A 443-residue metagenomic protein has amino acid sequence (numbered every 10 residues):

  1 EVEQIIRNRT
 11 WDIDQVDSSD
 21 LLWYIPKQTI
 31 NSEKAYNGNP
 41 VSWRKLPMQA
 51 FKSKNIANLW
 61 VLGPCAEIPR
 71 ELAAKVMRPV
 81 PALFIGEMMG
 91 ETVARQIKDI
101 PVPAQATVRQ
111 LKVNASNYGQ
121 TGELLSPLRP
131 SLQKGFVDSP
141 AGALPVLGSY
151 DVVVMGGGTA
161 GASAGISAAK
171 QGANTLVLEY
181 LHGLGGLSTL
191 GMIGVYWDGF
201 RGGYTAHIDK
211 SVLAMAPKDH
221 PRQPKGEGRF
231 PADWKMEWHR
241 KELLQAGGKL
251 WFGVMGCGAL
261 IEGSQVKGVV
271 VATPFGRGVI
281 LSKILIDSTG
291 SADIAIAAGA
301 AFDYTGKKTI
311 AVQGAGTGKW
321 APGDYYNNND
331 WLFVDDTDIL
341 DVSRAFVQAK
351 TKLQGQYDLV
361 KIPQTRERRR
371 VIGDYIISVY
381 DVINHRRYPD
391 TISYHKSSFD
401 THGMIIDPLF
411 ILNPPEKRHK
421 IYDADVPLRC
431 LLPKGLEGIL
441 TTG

Functional and structural regions predicted by a protein language model:
E1-V146, L187, I208, M236 (+5 more regions): Flavin (FAD/FMN)-binding glycine-rich loop and adjacent Rossmann-like elements that form
P64, G157, Y180: Cofactor-binding loop segments of dinucleotide-utilizing enzymes, especially the Rossmann-like FAD- and NAD(P)+-binding
K75, V153, Q223-R229, L281: Second-shell loop/turn segments in exported
I85, S163, S167-A168, Y180 (+1 more regions): Hydrophobic/aromatic ligand-binding patch that stacks against planar heteroaromatic rings of cofactors or nucleotides
L144-A160: Beta1/beta-strand and adjacent pyrophosphate-binding region of the FAD-binding site in flavoprotein oxidoreductases
D151, G172-N174, K283: Residues that mark the start of a beta-strand
S167, A173-N174, E179-Q265, D303 (+3 more regions): Conserved N-terminal/central alpha/beta ligand/cofactor-binding core
